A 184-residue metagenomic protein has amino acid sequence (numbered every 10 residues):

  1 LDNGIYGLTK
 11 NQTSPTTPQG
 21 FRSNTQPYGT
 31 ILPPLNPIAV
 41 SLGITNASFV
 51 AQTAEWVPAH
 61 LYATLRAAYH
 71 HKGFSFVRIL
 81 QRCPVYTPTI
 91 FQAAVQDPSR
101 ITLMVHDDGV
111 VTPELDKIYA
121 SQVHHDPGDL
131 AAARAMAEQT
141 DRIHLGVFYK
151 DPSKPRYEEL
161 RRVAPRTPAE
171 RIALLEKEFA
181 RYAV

Functional and structural regions predicted by a protein language model:
L1, T45-A47, H71-F74, D141-H144: Short coil/turn connectors at secondary-structure junctions
L1-D2, R78-L80, F148-K150: Short beta-strand segments
L1-G4, N11, P155-Y157: Beta-hairpin (beta-strand-turn-beta-strand) motif
L1-G7, A59-Y62: Thiamine diphosphate
G4-T9, P84-Y86: Short gly/pro/ser/thr-enriched loop/turn and capping motifs at secondary-structure boundaries
P15-H71: Conserved thiamine diphosphate
A47-I101: ATP/pyrophosphate-binding catalytic subdomain of soluble kinases
C83-V184: Flexible, low-complexity linker and terminal segments
